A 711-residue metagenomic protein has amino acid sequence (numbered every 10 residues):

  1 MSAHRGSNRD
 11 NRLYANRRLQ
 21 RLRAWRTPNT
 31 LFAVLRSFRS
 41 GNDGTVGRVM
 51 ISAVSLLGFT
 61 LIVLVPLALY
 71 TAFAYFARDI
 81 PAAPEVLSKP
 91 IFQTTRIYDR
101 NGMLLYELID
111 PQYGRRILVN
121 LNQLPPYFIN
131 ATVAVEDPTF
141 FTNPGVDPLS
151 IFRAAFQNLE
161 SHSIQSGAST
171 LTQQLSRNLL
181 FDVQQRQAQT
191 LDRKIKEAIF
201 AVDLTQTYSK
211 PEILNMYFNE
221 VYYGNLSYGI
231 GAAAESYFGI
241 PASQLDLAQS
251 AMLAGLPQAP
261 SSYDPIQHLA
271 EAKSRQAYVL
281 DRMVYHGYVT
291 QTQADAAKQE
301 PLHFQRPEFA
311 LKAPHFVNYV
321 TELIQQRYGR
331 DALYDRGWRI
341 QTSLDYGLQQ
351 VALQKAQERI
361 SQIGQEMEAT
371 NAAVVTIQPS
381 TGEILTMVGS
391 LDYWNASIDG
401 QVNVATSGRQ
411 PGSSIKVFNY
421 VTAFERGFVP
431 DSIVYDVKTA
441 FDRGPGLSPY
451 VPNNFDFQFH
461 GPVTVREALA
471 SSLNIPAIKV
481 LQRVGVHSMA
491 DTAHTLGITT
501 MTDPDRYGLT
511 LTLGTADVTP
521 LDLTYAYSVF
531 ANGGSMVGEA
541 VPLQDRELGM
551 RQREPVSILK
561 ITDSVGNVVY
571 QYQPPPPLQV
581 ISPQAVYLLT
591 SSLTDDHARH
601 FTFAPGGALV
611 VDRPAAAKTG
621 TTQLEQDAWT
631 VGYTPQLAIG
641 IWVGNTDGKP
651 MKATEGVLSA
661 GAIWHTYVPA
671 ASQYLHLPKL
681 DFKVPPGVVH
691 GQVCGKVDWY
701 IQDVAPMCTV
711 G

Functional and structural regions predicted by a protein language model:
S2-Y98, L104, T139, L159: N-terminal type II signal-anchor transmembrane helix that functions as the membrane-insertion/stop-transfer segment
L67, G102, T132, L175 (+14 more regions): Residue-level preference for non-acidic, small/hydrophobic
I80, M103-I117, A232, S261-P265 (+11 more regions): Short pre-catalytic segments that frame enzyme active sites
P90, N120-L171, G231, D442: Flexible, acidic/glycine-enriched loop-and-adjacent beta/alpha segments that face the extracytoplasmic/periplasmic side
E160-Q185, I240-S243, A310-A313, F428-M489 (+2 more regions): Conserved catalytic neighborhood of penicillin-recognizing serine enzymes
S163-Q354, D491-P504, L509-G514, S528 (+1 more regions): Non-catalytic, structured segments within soluble enzyme domains
Q173-F181, N219-L226, S243, L247-A259 (+14 more regions): Glycine-rich, acidic and aromatic/proline-enriched surface loops and short helix-turn segments that act as binding
T342-Q365, V374-Q378, M387-S390, W394-S407 (+4 more regions): A penicillin-recognizing enzyme superfamily signal
